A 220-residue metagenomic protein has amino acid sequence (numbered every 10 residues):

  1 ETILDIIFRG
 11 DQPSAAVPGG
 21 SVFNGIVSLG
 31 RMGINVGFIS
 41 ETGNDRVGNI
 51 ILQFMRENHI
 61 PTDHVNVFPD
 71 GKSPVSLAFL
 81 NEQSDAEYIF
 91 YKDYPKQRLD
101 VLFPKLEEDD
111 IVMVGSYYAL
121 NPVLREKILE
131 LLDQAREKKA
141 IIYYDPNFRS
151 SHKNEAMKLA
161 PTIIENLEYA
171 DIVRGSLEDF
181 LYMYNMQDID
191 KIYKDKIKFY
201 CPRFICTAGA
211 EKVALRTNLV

Functional and structural regions predicted by a protein language model:
E1-G10: Positively charged, low-complexity intrinsically disordered leader regions
I6, N35-S116: Conserved N-terminal subdomain of the carbohydrate kinase-like
G10-G19, V220: Short pre-catalytic strand/loop immediately N-terminal to key active-site residues, enriched for Gly-Thr
N24-N35, L80: Alpha-helix C-terminal capping segments
D93, Y117, N147-S151, E178 (+1 more regions): Active-site beta-loop-alpha junctions enriched in small/polar residues
K138, H152-V220: Conserved phosphate/ATP/ADP-binding segment of small-molecule kinases
K139-P146: Short beta-strand/loop segments at the ligand-binding rim of alpha/beta enzyme cores
